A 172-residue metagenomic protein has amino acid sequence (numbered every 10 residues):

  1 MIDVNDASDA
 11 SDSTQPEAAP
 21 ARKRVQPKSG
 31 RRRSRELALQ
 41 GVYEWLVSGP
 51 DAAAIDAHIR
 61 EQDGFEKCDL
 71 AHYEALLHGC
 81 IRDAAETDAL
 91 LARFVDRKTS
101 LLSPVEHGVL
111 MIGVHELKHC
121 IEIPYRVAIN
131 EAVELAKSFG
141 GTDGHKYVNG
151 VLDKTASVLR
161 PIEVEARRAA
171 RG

Functional and structural regions predicted by a protein language model:
M1-S138, T142-G172: N-terminal interaction/assembly modules
